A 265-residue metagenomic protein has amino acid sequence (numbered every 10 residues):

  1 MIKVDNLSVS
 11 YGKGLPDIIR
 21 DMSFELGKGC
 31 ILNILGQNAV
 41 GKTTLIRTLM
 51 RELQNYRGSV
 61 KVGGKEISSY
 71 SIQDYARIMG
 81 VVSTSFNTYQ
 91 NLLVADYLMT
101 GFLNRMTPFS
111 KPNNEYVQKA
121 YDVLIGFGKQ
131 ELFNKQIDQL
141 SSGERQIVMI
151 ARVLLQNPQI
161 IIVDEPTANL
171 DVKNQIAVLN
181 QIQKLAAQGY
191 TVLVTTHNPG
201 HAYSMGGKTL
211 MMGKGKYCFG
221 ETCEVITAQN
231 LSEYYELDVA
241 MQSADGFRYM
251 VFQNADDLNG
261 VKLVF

Functional and structural regions predicted by a protein language model:
L35-Q37: The feature captures the beta-strand-to-loop junction immediately N-terminal to the Walker
M50: Helix-to-loop junction immediately C-terminal to a conserved catalytic motif
G58-E66, Y75: Conserved ABC transporter NBD signature motif
M99, N114-L132: Conserved ABC ATPase "signature" region
Q136-L140: Conserved ABC ATPase signature
I161-E165: Catalytic Walker B motif of ABC-type/P-loop ATPase nucleotide-binding domains
Y234-F265: ABC ATPase nucleotide-binding domains
